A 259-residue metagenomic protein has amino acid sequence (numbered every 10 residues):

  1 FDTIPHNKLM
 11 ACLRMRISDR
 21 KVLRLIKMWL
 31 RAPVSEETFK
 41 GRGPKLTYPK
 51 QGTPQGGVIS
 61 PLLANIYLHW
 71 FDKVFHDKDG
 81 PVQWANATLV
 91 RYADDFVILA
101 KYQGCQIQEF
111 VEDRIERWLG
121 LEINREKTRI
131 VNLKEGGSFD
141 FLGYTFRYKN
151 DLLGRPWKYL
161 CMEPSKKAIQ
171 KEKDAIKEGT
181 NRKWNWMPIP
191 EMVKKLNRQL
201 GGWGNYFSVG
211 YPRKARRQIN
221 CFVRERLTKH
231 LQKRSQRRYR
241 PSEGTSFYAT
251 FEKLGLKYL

Functional and structural regions predicted by a protein language model:
F1-L133, S138: Conserved polymerase palm-domain catalytic core
K8-C12, Y92-D95, A175, G179 (+1 more regions): A general alpha-helix detector
K21, D79, I123, F207-Y211 (+2 more regions): Long, hydrophobic, amphipathic alpha-helical segments used as structural scaffolds
K27-R31, E36, L119-P188, Q199: A conserved non-catalytic segment of reverse transcriptases and RNA-directed RNA polymerases corresponding to the late
R31, A64, L68-D72, N197 (+4 more regions): Amphipathic alpha-helical core segments of compact helical bundles
Y48-T53, C161, K177-M192, W203-A215 (+1 more regions): Short, solvent-exposed helix-loop connector elements
R213-L259: A terminal-accessory region detector
